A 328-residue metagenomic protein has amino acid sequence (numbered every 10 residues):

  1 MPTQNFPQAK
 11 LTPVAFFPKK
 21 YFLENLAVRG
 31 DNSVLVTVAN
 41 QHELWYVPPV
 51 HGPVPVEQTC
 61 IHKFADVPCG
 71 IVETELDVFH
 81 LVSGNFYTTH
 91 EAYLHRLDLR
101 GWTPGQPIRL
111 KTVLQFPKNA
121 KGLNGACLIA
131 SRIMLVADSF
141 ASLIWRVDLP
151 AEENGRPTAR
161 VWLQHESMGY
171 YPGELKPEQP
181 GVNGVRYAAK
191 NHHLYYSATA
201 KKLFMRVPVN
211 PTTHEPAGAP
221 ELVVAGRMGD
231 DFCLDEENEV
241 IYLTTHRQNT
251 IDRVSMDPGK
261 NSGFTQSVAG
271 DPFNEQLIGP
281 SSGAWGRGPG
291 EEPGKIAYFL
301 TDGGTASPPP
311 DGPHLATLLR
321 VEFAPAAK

Functional and structural regions predicted by a protein language model:
M1-Y21: A short helix->beta-strand "capping" segment at the edge of beta-propeller domains
Q8-L11, T88-I133, A137, A141-L143 (+1 more regions): Asp-box/WD-like beta-propeller blade repeats and closely related beta-sheet repeat scaffolds
T12-A15, V54-K63, G105-Q115, G155-S167 (+2 more regions): Beta-propeller fold detector
F16-D31, K63-Y87, Q115-I133, E166-H193 (+3 more regions): Beta-rich, blade/repeat-based domains predominating in secreted/periplasmic proteins but also intracellular
A39, S83-F86, S139-A141, L149 (+6 more regions): Short loop/turn segments immediately following the C-termini of beta-strands
V47-G52, L97-G105, V147-G155, R206-E215 (+2 more regions): Short loop/turn segments immediately following beta-strands, especially the blade-tip and inter-blade linker loops
Y195-L203, L222-T265: Loop/turn-rich, solvent-exposed surfaces of beta-rich toroidal or solenoidal domains
A284-K328: Blade-level signature of beta-propeller repeat domains, shared across WD40, Kelch, NHL, RCC1 and BNR/Asp-box propellers
